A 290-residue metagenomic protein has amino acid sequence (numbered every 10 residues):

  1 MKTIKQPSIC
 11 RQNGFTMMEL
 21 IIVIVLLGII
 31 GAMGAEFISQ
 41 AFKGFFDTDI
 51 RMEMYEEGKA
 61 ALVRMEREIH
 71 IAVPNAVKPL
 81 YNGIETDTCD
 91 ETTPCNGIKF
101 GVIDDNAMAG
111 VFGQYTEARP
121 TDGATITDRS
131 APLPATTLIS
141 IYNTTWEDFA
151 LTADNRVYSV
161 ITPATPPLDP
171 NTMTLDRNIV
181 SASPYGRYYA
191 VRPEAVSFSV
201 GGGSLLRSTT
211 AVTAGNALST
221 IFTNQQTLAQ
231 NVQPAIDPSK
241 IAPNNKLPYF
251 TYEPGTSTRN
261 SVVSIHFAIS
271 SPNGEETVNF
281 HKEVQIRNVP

Functional and structural regions predicted by a protein language model:
M1-F15: N-terminal leader/signal peptides at the extreme start of proteins
R11, D90, S271: Acidic surface patches and DE-rich sequence motifs
N13, A135, T258-S261: Residue-level preference for short coil/turn positions at secondary-structure junctions
N13-A72: Aliphatic-rich helix starts adjacent to a transmembrane/signal segment
I22-V23, A32-G34, E56-R64, A164-D169 (+3 more regions): A generic short-segment signal for beta-strand/edge and adjacent turn/coil regions
A61-Q230: N-terminal pilin/flagellin-like segments and related low-complexity appendage regions
D104, R192-A195, G202-P290: Short linear sequence signals and composition-biased patches located at protein termini or domain-edge surfaces
